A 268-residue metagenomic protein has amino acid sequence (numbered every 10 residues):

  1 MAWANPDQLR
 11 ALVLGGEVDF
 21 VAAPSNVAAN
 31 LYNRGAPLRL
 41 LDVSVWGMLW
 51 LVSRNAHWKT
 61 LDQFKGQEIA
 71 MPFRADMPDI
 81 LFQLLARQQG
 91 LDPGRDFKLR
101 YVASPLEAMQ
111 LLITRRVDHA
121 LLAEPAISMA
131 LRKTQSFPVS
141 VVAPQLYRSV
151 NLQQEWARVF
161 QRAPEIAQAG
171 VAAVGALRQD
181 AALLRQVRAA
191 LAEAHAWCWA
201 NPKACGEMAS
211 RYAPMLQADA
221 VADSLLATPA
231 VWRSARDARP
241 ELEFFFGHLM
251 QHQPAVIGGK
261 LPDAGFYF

Functional and structural regions predicted by a protein language model:
M1-G94, L99-V102, D118, E124 (+1 more regions): Short, glycine-/small- and polar/acidic-enriched structural segments that line small-molecule recognition paths
N26-V27, P105-M208: Pocket-lining segment of extracytoplasmic ligand-binding domains
A36, L91, P214-L216, P254-A255: Helix N-cap/coil-helix junction residues
L40, E207-M208, I257-K260: Short, hydrophobic secondary-structure boundary micro-motifs
Q63, V171, L225-T228: Acidic/histidine-rich, surface-exposed loop or edge segments in extracytoplasmic proteins
A176-H252: Secondary-structure end/capping motifs
E243-F268: Conserved C-terminal helix/tail region of periplasmic/extracytoplasmic solute-binding proteins
